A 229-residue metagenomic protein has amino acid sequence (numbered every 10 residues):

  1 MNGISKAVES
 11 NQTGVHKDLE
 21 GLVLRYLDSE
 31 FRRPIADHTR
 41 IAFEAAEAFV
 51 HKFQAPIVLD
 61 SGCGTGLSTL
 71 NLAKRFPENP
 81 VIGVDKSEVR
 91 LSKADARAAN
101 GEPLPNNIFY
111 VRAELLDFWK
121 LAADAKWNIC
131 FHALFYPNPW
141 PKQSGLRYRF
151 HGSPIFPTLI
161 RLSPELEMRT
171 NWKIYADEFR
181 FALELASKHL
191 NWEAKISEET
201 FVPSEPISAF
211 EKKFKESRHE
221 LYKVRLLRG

Functional and structural regions predicted by a protein language model:
M1-I57, L67-K74: S-adenosyl-L-methionine
S61, V84: Conserved beta-strand/loop positions that form the S-adenosyl-L-methionine
G62-G66: Class I SAM-dependent methyltransferase "Motif I" SAM/SAH-binding loop
S87: Conserved SAM/SAH-binding beta-strand->alpha-helix loop
A94: Conserved SAM-binding loop
A98-D124: S-adenosyl-L-methionine
S163-T170: Conserved beta-strand signature within the Rossmann-like core of class I S-adenosyl-L-methionine
D177-A182, K188-G229: Class I S-adenosyl-L-methionine
